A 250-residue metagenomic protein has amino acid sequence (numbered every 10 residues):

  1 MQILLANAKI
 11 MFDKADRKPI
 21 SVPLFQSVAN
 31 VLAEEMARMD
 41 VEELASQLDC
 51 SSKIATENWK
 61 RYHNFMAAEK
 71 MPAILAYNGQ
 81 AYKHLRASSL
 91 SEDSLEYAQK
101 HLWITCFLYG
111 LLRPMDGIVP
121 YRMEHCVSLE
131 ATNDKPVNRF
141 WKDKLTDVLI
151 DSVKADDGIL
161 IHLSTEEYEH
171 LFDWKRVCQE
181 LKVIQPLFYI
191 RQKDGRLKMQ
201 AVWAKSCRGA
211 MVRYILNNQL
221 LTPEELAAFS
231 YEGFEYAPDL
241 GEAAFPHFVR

Functional and structural regions predicted by a protein language model:
Q2-A6, I159-H162: Short hydrophobic beta-strand segments
L4-E92: Active-site helix-to-loop segments that bind/position phosphate- or nucleotide-bearing substrates and donors across
A87-E242, H247-R250: Internal, well-folded beta-alpha domain core
